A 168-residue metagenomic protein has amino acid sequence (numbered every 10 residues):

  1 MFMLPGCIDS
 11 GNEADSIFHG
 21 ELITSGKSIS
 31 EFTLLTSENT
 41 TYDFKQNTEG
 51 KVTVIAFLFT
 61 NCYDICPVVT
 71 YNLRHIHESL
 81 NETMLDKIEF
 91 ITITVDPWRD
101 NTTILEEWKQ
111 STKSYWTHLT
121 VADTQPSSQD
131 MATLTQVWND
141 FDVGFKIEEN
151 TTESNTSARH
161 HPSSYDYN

Functional and structural regions predicted by a protein language model:
M1-A14: Secretory targeting signatures
N12-Q46, Y71: N-terminal "domain-start" segment that seeds a small globular fold
K27-I29, E49-V52, L85-F90, R159-H161: Extracytoplasmic
D43-L73, F90-I91: Short active-site neighborhood of thiol/selenol oxidoreductases, capturing the structured segment around
K51, L58-F59, C66, H77-M84 (+2 more regions): Sec/Tat-exported extracytoplasmic proteins
T70-V137: Structural microenvironment flanking redox-active thiols in thiol-disulfide oxidoreductases
P126-N168: Thiol/disulfide oxidoreductase modules built on the thioredoxin-like
